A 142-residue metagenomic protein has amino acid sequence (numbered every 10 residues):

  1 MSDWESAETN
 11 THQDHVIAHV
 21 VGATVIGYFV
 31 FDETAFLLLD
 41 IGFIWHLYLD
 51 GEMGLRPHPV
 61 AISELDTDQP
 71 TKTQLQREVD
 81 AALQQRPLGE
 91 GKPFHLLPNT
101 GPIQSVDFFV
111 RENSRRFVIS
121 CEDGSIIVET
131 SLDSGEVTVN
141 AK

Functional and structural regions predicted by a protein language model:
M1-K142: Surface-exposed, interaction-prone regions used to assemble/regulate multi-protein complexes
